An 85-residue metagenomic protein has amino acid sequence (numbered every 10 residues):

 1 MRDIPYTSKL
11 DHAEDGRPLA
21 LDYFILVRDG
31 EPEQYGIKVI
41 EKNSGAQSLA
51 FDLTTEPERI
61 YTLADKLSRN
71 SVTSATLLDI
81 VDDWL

Functional and structural regions predicted by a protein language model:
M1-L21: Negatively charged, low-complexity tracts enriched in Asp/Glu with abundant Ser/Thr
D3, A20-L21, P32, S48 (+1 more regions): Generic intrinsically disordered, low-complexity segments enriched for polar/acidic and small residues
T7, F24-I25, G36, T62: Compositionally biased, intrinsically disordered low-complexity regions enriched in proline and serine
R17-D29, L78, D83: A positively charged, amphipathic N-terminal helix/segment that binds anionic biomolecules
V27-D52: A short, structured beta-strand/loop element
G45-L85: Mixed-charge, Lys/Arg-enriched low-complexity segments
